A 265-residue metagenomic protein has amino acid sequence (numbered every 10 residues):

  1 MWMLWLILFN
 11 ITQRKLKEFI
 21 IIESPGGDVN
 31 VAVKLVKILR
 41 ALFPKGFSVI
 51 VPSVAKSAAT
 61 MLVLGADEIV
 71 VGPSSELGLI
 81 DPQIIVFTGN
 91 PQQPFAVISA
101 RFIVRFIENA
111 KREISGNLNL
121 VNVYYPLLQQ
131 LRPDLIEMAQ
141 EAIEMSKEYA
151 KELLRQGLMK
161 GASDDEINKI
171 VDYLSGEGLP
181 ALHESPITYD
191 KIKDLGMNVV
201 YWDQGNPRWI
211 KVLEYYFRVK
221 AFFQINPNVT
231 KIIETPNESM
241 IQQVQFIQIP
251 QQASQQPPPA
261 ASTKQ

Functional and structural regions predicted by a protein language model:
M1-Q265: Terminal-region recognition feature
